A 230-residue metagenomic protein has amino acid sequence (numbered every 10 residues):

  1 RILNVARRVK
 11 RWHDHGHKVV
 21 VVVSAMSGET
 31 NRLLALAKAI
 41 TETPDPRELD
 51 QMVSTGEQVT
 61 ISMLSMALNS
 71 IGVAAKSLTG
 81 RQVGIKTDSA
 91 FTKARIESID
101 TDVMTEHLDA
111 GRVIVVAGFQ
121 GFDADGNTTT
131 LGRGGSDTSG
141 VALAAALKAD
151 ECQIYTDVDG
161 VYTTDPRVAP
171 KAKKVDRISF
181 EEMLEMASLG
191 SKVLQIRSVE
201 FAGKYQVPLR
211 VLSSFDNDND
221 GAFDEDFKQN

Functional and structural regions predicted by a protein language model:
R1-E200, D224-E225: Nucleotide/pyrophosphate-binding catalytic subdomain
M186-D218, A222, Q229-N230: A conserved active-site cap/scaffold subdomain adjacent to cofactor or substrate pockets
